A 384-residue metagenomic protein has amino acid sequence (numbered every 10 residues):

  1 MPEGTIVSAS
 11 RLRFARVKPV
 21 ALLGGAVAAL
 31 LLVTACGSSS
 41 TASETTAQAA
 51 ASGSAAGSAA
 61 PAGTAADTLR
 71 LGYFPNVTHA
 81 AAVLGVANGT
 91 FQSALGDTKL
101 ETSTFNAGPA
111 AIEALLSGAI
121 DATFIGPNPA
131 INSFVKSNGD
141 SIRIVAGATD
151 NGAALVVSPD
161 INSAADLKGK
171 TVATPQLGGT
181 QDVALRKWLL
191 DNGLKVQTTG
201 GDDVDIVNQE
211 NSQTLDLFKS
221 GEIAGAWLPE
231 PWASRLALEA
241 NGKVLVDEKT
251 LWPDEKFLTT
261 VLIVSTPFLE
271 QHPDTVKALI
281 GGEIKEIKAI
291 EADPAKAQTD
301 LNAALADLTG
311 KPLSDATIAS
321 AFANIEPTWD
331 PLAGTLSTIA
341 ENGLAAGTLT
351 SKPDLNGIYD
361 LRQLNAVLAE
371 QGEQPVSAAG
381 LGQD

Functional and structural regions predicted by a protein language model:
T5-G24: Bacterial N-terminal signal peptides that target proteins for export
L31-A35: C-terminal motif of bacterial Sec signal peptides marking the signal peptidase cleavage site
G37-S40: Bacterial signal peptide processing site
A47-N208, A224-E230: Short, glycine-/small- and polar/acidic-enriched structural segments that line small-molecule recognition paths
G89-D97, G200, T250-E255, F322-P331: Short, solvent-exposed loop/beta-turn-alpha elements that line the ligand-binding surface or hinge of extracytoplasmic
D203, Q213-A306: Pocket-lining segment of extracytoplasmic ligand-binding domains
Q271-S351: Secondary-structure end/capping motifs
E341-D384: Conserved C-terminal helix/tail region of periplasmic/extracytoplasmic solute-binding proteins
